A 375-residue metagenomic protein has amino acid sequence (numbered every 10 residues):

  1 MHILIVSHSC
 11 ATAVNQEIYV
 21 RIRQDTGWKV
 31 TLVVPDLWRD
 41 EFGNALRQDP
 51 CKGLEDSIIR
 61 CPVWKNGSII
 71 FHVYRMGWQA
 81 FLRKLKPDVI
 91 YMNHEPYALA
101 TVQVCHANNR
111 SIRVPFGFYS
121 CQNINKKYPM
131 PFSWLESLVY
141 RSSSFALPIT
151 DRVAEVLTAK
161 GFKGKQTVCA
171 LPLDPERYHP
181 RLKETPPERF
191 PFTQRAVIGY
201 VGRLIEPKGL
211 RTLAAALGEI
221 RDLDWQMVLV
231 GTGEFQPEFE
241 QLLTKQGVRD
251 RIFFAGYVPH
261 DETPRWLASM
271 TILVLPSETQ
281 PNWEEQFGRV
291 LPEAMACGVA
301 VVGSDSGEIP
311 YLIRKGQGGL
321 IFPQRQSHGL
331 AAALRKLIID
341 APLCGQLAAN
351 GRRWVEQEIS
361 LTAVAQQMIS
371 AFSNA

Functional and structural regions predicted by a protein language model:
H8-A11, E95-L99, A107, S111-M130 (+2 more regions): A short, histidine- and acid-enriched strand-loop-helix "catalytic/donor-clamping" loop that lines the nucleotide-sugar
K29, R195-A196, V201, L210 (+4 more regions): A conserved nucleotide-sugar
V33, S133-K183, I252-A255: Donor nucleotide-sugar binding/catalytic pocket of nucleotide-sugar-dependent glycosyltransferases
H179-T193, V197: A short helix/loop element that forms part of the nucleotide-sugar donor recognition site in Leloir-type
R251, G329, K336, L343-Q357 (+1 more regions): A short, well-ordered alpha-helix in the C-terminal region of glycosyltransferases
A268-W283, V299: Acidic donor-binding loop of glycosyltransferase active sites
A296, A300-G303: Short hydrophobic beta-strand element within catalytic cores of glycosyltransferases and related nucleotide-activated
K315-G316, L320-S327, K336-P342: Conserved acidic donor-binding segment of nucleotide-sugar-dependent glycosyltransferases
